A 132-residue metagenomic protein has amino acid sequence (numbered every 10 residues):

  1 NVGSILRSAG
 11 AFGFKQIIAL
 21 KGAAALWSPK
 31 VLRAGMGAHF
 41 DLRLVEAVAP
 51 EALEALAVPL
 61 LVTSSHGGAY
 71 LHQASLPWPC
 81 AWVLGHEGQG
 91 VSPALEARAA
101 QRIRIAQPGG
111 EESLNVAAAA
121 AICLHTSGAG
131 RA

Functional and structural regions predicted by a protein language model:
N1-I5, S113-A117: Amphipathic alpha-helical repeat scaffolds
V2-G67: RNA substrate-binding interface of SAM-dependent RNA methyltransferases
I5-S8, L95, C123: Hydrophobic residues within alpha-helices that form the first helical element adjacent to the glycine-rich loop
I18-K21, V45, L84, P108 (+1 more regions): Glycine- and other small-residue-rich loops at beta-strand/loop junctions that grip anionic moieties
A24-W27, G90, E112-S113: Short gly/pro/ser/thr-enriched loop/turn and capping motifs at secondary-structure boundaries
L61-E111: Active-site/ligand-binding-proximal alpha/beta "capping" segment
V116-S127: Short, small-residue alpha-helix embedded
A129-A132: C-terminal functional extensions of proteins
